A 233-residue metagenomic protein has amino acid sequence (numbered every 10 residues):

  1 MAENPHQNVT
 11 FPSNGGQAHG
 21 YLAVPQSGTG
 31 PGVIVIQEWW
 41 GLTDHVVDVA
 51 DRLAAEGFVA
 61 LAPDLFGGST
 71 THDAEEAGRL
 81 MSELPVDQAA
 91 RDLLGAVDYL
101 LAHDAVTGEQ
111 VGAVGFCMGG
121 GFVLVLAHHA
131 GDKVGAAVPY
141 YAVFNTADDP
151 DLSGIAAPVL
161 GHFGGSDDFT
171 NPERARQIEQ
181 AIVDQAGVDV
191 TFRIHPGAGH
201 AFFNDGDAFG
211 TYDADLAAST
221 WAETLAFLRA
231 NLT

Functional and structural regions predicted by a protein language model:
H6-V106, F203-G206: Serine-hydrolase catalytic machinery in alpha/beta-hydrolase-like enzymes
D104-F116: Alpha/beta-hydrolase fold nucleophile elbow
G115-G119, V123: Gly/Ala-rich beta-loop-alpha elbow adjacent to hydrolase catalytic centers
D132-V143: A conserved short beta-strand
I155, G161-F163: Short beta-strand/loop motif that positions the catalytic acidic residue of the alpha/beta-hydrolase fold
S166-T170: Acidic catalytic loop of the alpha/beta-hydrolase fold
N171-A181: Short alpha-helix in the alpha/beta-hydrolase fold that links the catalytic acid
D189-T233: C-terminal catalytic histidine-bearing segment of alpha/beta-hydrolase fold enzymes
